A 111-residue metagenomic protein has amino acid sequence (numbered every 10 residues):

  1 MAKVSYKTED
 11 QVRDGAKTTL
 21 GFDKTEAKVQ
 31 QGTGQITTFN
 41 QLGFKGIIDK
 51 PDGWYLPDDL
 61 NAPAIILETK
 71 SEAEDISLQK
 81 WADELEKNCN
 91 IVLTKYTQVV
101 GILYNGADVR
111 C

Functional and structural regions predicted by a protein language model:
M1-V100, D108-V109: A short, conserved, highly charged catalytic patch centered on acidic carboxylates
